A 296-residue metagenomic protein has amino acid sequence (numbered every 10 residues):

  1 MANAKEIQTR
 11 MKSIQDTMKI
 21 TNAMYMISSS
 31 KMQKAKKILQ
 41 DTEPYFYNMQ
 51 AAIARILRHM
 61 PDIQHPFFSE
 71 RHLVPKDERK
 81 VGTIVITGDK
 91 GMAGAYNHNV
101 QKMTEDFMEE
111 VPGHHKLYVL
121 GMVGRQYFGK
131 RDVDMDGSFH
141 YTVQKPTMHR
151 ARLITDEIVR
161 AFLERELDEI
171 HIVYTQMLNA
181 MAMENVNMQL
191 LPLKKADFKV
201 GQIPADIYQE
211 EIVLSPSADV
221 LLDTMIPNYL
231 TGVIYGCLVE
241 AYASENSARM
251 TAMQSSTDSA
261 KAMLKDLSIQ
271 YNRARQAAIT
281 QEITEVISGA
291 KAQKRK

Functional and structural regions predicted by a protein language model:
M1-K296: C-terminal beta-strand-loop-alpha-helix "lid" module of Rossmann-like NAD(P)-dependent dehydrogenases
